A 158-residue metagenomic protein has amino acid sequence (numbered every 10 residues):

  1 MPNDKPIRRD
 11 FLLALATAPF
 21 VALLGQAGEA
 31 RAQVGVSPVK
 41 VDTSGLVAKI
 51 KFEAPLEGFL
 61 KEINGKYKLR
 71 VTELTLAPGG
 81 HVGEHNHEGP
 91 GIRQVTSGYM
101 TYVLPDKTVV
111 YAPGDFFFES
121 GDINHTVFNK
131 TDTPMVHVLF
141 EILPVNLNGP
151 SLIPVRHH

Functional and structural regions predicted by a protein language model:
P2-A22: N-terminal secretory signal peptides and thylakoid transit peptides that target proteins across membranes
A27-A32: Boundary at the C-terminal end of the N-terminal hydrophobic targeting segment
V34-K40, G45-E53, L60-K61, Y67 (+1 more regions): Double-stranded beta-helix
R70-N86, G121: Conserved short histidine dyad/triad with adjacent acidic residue
E84, Y102, E119, H125-T131: Short beta-strand His + acidic residue motifs that chelate non-heme Fe in jelly-roll/DSBH and cupin folds
E88-D106: Glycine- and acidic-residue-biased ligand/ion/polar-headgroup-sensing regions
P105-D122: Short acidic-glycine-tyrosine-enriched beta hairpin
